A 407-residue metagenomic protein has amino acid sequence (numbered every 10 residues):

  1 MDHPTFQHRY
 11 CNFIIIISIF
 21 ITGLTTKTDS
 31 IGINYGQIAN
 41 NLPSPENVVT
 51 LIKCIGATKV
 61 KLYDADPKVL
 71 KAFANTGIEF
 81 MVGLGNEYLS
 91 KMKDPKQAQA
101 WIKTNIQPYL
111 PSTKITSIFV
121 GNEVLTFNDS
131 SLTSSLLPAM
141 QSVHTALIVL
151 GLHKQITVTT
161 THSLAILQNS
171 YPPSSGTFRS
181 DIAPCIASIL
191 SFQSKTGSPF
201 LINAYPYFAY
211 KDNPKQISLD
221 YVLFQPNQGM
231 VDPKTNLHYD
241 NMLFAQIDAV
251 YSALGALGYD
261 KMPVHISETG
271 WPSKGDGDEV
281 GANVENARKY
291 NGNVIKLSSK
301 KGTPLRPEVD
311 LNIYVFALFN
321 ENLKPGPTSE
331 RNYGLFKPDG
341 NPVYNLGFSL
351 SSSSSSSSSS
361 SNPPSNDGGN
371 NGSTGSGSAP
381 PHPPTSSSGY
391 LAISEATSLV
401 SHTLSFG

Functional and structural regions predicted by a protein language model:
M1-I17, A392: Classical eukaryotic N-terminal signal peptides for Sec-dependent ER targeting/secretion, especially the positively
D2, S18-I33, T403-G407: N-terminal signal peptide
D2-H3, G347-G407: C-terminal GPI-anchoring signal of eukaryotic secretory precursors
F6, F13, I78-G85, L136 (+2 more regions): Signature of small four-pass
N34-I106: N-terminal carbohydrate-binding/catalytic regions of secreted carbohydrate-active enzymes
A74, K103-F244, D248-G277, K296 (+2 more regions): Active-site region of glycoside hydrolase catalytic domains
D276-E285: Histidine/acidic-residue-rich catalytic or RNA/ligand-binding cores of hydrolases and nuclease-related proteins
R288-G292: Transmembrane beta-barrel domains of bacterial outer-membrane proteins
